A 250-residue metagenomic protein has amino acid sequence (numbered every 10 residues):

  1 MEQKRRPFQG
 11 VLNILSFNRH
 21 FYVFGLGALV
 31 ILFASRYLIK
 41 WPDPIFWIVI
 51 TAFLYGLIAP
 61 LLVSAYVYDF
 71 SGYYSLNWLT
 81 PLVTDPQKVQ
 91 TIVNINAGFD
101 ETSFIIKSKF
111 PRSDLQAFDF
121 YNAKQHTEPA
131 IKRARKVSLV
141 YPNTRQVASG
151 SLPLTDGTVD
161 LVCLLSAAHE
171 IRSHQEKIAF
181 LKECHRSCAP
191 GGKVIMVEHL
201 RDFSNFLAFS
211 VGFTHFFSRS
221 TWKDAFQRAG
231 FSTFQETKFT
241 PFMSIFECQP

Functional and structural regions predicted by a protein language model:
E2, F8-G27, F33-P86: Class I SAM-dependent methyltransferase Rossmann-like catalytic core, especially the SAM/SAH-binding loop
W78, T102-K109, A179, E183: A short acidic, amphipathic alpha-helical/loop segment
Q87, P111, R172, A189: Short conserved AdoMet
T91-N94, G98-S151: Class I SAM-dependent methyltransferase SAM/SAH-binding core
S149-V162: A short acidic, Gly/Pro-enriched loop at the edge of an enzyme's catalytic core that lines a small-molecule cofactor
D160-Q175: A short SAM/SAH-binding and catalytic strip from SAM-dependent methyltransferases
K177-K193: A short glycine-rich, Lys/Arg-flanked "PGG" loop and its adjoining helix->strand segment in the class I
K193-E247: C-terminal alpha-helical "lid/dimerization" subdomain adjacent to the S-adenosyl-L-methionine
